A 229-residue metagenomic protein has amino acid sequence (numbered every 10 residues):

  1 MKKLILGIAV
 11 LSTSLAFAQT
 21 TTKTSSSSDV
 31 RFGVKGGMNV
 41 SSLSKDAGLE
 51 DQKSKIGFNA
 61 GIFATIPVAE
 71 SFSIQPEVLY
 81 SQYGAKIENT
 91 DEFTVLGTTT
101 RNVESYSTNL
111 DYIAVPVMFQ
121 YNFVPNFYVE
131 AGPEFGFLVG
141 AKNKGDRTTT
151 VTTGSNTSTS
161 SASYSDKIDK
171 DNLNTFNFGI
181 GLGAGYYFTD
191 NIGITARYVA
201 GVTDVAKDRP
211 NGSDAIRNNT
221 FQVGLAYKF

Functional and structural regions predicted by a protein language model:
M1-S27: Cleavable N-terminal export/targeting peptides
F32, F58-I62, I113-V117, F135 (+3 more regions): Hydrophobic, lipid-facing positions within transmembrane beta-strands of outer-membrane proteins
V34-V40, V78-Y80, A131-F137, A196-A200 (+1 more regions): Transmembrane beta-barrel strands of outer-membrane/channel proteins
N39, G183-I192, V199, R217-F229: Outer-membrane beta-barrel "beta-signal"
S42-K55, Q82-D111, L138-N177, T203-T220: Extracellular/periplasm-exposed beta-strand and loop segments of Gram-negative cell-envelope proteins, dominated by
A64-I66, Y121, F137, Y186 (+2 more regions): Residue-level signature of outer-membrane beta-barrel architecture
S71-I74, F127-V129, N191-A196: Repeated loop/turn-to-beta-strand initiation elements of outer-membrane beta-barrel proteins
